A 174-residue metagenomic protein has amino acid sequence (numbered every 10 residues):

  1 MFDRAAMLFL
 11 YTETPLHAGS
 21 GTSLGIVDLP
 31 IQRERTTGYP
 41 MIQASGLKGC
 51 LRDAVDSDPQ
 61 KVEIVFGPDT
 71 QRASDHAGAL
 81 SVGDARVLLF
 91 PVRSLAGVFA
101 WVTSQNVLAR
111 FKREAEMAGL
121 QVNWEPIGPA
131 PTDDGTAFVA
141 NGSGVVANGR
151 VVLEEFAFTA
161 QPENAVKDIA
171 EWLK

Functional and structural regions predicted by a protein language model:
M1-K174: RNA-binding basic/glycine-rich loop and surface signature characteristic of RAMP-family CRISPR effectors
